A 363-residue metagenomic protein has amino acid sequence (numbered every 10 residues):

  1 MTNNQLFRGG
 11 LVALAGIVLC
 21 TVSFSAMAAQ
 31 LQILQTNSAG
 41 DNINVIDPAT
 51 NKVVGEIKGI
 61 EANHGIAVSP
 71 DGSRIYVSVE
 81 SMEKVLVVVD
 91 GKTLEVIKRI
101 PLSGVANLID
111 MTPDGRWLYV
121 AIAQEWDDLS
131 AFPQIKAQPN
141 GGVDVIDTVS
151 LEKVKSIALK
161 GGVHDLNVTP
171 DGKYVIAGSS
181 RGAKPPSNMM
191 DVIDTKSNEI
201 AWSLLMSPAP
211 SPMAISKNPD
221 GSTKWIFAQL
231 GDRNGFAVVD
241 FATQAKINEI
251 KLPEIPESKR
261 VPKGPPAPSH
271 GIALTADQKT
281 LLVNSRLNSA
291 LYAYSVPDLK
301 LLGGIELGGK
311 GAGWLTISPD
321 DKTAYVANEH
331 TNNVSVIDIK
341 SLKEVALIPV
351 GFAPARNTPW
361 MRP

Functional and structural regions predicted by a protein language model:
T2-A13: Bacterial N-terminal signal peptides that target proteins for export
V12-V22: Bacterial N-terminal signal peptides
C20-V22, A26-P363: Predominantly soluble domains enriched in secretory-pathway, periplasmic, or organellar proteins
